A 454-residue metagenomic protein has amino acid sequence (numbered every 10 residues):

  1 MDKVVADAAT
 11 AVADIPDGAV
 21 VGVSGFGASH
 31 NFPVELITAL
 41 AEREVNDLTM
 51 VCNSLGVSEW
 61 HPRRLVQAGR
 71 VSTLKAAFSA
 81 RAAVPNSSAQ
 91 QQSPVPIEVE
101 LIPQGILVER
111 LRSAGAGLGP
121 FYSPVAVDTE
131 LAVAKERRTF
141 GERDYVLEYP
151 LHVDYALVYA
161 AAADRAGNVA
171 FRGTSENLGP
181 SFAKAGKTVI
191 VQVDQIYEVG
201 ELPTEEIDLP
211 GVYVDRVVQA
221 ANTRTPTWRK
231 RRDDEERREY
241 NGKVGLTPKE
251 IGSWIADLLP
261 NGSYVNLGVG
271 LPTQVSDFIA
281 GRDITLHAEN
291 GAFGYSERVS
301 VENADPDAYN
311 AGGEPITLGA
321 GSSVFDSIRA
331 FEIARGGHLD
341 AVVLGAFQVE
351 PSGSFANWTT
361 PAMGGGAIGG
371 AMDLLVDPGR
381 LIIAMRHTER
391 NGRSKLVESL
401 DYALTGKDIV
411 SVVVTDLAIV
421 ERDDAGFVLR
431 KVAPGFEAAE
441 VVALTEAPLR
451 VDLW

Functional and structural regions predicted by a protein language model:
D2-A13, A28-E42, T49-V51, E59-G242 (+1 more regions): Conserved phosphate- and dinucleotide-binding cores of soluble alpha/beta proteins, encompassing both enzyme active
A8-V20, D257-S263: Glycine-rich phosphate/diphosphate-binding loops that line cofactor/substrate pockets in enzymes
A19, V45-L48, S72, G262-S263: Nucleotide donor/acceptor-binding cores
A19-V20, V275-D277, E446-L453: Short amphipathic alpha-helical segments with coiled-coil-like heptad repeat character
V20-G25, V51: Short glycine-rich or small-residue beta-strand-to-loop segments that form or flank ligand, phosphate, metal/Fe-S
G22-V23, S29-R43, G252, L259 (+1 more regions): N-terminal low-complexity or amphipathic/hydrophobic leaders
Y240-P260: Long, non-catalytic terminal segments
